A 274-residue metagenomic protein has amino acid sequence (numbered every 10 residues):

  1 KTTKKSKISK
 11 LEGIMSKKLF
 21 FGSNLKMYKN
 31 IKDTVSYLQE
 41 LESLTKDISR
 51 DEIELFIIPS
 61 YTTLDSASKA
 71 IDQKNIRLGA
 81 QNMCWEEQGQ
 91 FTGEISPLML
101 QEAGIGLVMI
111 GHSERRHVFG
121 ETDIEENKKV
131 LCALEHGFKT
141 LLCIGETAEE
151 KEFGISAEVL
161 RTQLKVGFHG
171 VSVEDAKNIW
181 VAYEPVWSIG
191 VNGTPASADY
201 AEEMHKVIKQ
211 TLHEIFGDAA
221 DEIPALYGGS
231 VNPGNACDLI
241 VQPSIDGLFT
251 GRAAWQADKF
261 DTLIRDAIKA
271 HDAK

Functional and structural regions predicted by a protein language model:
K1-I14: Short, Lys/Arg-enriched N-terminal segments with co-localized hydrophobic residues within the first ~10-30 amino acids
E12-K274: Active-site loop-to-helix "anion-binding N-cap" substructures in soluble metabolic enzymes
